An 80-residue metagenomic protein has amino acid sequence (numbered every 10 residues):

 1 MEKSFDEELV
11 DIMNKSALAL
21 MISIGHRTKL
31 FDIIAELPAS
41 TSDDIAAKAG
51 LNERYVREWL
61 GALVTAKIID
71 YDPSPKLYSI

Functional and structural regions predicted by a protein language model:
M1-I80: N-terminal accessory segments
